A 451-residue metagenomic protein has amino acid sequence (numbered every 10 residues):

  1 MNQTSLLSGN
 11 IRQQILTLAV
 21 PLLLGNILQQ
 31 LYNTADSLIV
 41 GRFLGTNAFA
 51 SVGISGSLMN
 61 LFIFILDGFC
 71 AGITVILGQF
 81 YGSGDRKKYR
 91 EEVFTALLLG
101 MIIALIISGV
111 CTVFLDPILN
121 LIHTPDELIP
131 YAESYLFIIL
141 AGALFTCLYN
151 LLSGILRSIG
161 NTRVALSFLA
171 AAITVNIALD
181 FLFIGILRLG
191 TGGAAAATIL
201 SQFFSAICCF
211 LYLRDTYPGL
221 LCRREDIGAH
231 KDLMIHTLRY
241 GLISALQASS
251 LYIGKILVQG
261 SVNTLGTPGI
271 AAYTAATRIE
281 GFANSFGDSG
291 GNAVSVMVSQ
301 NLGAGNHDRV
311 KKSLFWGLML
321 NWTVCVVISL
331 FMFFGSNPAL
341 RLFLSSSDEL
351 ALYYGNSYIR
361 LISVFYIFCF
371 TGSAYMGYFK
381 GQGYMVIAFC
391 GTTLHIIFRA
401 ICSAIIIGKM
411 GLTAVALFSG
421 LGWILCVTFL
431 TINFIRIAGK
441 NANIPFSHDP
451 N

Functional and structural regions predicted by a protein language model:
M1-A19, L77-L144, I186-L242, V298-V364 (+1 more regions): Short alpha-helical transmembrane segments in multi-pass integral membrane proteins
L22, N26, L38, V75 (+17 more regions): Transmembrane alpha-helix boundary and packing residues in multipass membrane permease domains and related
L22-V75, I139-T146, I235-N301, N321-S329 (+3 more regions): Transmembrane helix-bundle signature of multi-pass secondary active exporters and lipid flippases
T34, F43-T46, F80-S83, S158-I159 (+5 more regions): Helix-loop interface residues and adjacent transmembrane-helix termini in multi-pass membrane transporters, primarily
S37, T46-F49, R86, L115 (+6 more regions): Membrane-helix interface/capping residues of multi-pass secondary transporters
F49-G109, T146-A165, A272-S336, C369-G383 (+1 more regions): Small-residue-rich hydrophobic transmembrane alpha-helices
L61-F64, N176-D180, A206-F210, F282-S285 (+3 more regions): Hydrophobic transmembrane alpha-helices of multi-pass small-molecule transporters
C70, I138-R157, S167-N176, A194-C209 (+4 more regions): Short runs within selected transmembrane alpha-helices of multi-pass transporters and secretion channels
